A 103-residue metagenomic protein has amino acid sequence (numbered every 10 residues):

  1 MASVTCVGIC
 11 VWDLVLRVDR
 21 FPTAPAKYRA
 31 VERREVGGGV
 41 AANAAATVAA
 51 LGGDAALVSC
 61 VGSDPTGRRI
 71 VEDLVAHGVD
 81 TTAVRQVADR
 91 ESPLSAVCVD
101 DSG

Functional and structural regions predicted by a protein language model:
M1-C60, P65-V75, S95: Glycine-rich phosphate/adenosyl-contacting loop at the front of the ribokinase-like
D73-R90: A glycine-rich helix N-cap at a beta->alpha junction
Q86-V87, V97-G103: Conserved phosphate-binding/catalytic loop of the ribokinase/pfkB sugar-kinase fold
